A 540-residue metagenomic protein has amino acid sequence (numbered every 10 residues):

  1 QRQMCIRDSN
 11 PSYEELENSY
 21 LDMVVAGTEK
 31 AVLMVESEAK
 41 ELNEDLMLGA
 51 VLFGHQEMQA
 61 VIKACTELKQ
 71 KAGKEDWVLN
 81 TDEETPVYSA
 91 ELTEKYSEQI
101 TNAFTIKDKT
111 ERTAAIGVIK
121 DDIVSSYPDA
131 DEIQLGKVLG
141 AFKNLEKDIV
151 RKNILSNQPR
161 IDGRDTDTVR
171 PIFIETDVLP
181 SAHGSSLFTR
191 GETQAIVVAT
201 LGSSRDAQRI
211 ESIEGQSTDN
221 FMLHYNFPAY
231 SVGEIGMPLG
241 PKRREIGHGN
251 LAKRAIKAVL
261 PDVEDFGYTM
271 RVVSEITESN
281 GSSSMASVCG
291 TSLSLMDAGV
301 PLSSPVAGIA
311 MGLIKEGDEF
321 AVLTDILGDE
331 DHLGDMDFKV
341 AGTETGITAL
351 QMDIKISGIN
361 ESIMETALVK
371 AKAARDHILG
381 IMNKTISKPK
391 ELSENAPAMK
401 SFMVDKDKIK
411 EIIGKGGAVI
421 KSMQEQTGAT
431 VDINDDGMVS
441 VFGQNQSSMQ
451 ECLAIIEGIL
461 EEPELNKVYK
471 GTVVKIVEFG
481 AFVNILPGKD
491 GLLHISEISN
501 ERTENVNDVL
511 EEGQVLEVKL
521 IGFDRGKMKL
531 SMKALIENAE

Functional and structural regions predicted by a protein language model:
R2-I6: Short, small-residue-biased leader/transition segments that mark boundaries at the very start of proteins
S9-V32, T218-M222, E264, G308-D353: Flexible glycine/proline-rich, aromatic-decorated loop/lid segments
L21-A26, D219-Y225, A229, H248-V263 (+5 more regions): Structured alpha-helical segments in the cores of large, soluble enzyme domains
E29, E36, V178, H183-Y268 (+2 more regions): Glycine-rich, flexible beta-strand/loop modules in the N-terminal catalytic cores of phosphate-handling
A72-E75, L79-P86, H377-M403, Q450-K470: Long, charged amphipathic helices and adjacent flexible linkers at domain junctions
W77-G215, P397-E411, V419, Q426-T427: Extended amphipathic alpha-helical scaffolds
L350-K370, A374, I378-T385: Long, amphipathic alpha-helical stalk/connector segments used for oligomerization, subunit docking, or mechanical
N395-M399, K406-E540: Single-stranded RNA-binding regions, centering on S1/OB-family and related RNA-binding modules
